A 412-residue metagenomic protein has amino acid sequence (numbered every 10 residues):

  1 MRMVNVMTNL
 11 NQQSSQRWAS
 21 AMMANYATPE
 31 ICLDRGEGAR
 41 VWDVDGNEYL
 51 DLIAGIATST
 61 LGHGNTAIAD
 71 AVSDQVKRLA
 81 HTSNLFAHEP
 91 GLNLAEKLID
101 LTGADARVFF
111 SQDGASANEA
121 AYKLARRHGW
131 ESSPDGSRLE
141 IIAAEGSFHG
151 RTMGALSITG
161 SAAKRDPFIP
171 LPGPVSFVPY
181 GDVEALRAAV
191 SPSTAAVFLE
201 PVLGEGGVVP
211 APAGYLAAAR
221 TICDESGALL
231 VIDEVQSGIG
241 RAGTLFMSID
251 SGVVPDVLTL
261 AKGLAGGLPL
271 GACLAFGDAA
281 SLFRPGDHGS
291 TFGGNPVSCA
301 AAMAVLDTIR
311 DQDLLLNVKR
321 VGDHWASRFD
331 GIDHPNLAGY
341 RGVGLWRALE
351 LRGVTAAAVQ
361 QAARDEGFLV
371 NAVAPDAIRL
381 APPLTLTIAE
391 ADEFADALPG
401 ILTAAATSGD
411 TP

Functional and structural regions predicted by a protein language model:
V4-P412: Conserved N-terminal phosphate-binding loop of PLP-dependent enzymes in the Aspartate aminotransferase
